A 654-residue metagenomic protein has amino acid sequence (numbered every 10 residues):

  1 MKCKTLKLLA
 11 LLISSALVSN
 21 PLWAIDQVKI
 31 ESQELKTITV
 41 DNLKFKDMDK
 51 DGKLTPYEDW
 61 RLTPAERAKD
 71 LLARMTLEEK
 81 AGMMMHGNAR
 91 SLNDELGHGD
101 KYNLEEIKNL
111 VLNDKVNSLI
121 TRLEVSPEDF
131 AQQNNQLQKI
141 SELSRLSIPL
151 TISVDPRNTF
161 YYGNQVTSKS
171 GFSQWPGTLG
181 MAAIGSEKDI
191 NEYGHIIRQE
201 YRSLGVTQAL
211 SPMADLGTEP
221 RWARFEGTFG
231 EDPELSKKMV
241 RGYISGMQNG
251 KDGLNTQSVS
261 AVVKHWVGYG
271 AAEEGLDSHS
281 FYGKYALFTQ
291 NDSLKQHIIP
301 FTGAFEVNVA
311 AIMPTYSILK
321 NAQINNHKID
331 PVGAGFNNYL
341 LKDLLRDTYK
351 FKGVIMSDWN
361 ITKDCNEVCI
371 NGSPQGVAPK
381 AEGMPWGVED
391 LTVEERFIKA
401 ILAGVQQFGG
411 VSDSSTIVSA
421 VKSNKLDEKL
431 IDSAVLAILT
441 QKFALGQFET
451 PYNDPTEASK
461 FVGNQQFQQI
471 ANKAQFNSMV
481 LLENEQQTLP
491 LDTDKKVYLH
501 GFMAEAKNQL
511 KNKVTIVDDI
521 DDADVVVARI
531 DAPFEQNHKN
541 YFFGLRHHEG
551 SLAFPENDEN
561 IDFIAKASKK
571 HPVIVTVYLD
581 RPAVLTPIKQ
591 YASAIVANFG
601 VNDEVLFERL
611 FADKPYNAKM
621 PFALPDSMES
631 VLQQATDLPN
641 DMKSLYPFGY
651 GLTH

Functional and structural regions predicted by a protein language model:
M1-W23: Gram-negative bacterial Sec-dependent N-terminal signal peptides
I25-N42, D47-M48, L104, S203 (+4 more regions): C-terminal non-catalytic regions of proteins with extracellular/luminal or membrane-system context
I25-V267, Q296-T315, D330-G410, K422 (+5 more regions): N-terminal beta-rich core of secreted/periplasmic extracellular enzymes
N117, G180-A183, A286, Q323-N325 (+3 more regions): Short, basic, glycine/proline-bearing loop/turn elements
Y161-T167, P220-F225, A271-S278, Q323-H327 (+6 more regions): Short acidic, glycine/serine/threonine-rich loops at helix termini
W266, E274-L294, G550: Binuclear metal-dependent hydrolase catalytic cores centered on His/Asp/Glu-rich metal-binding motifs
E273-Y285, S317-N337: Active-site-proximal segments of metal-dependent phosphoesterases and phosphodiesterases across multiple
E449-G463: Flexible, acidic loop-helix segments that line cofactor/substrate-binding pockets
